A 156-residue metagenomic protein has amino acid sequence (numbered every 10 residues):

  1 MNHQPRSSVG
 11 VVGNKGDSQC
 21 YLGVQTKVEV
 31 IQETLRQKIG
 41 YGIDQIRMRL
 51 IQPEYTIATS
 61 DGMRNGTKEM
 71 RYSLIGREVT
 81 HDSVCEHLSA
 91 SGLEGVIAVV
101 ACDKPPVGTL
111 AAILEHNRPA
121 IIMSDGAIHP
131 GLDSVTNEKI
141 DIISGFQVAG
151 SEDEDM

Functional and structural regions predicted by a protein language model:
M1-T34, I121-I122: N-terminal phosphate-binding or glycine-rich loops at protein starts, especially the Walker A/P-loop of NTPases
H3, G16-K27, K68-V79, L88 (+1 more regions): Catalytic cores of large soluble enzymes that bind and process phosphate-bearing ligands
G10-V12, S18, M63-N65, H87-A90: A short alpha-helix capping/helix-coil boundary motif
V11-G13, I43-Y55, I97-V100, I122-S124: General beta-strand structural signal in soluble alpha/beta enzymes
N14, K27-V28, Q32-T34, I39 (+6 more regions): Generic hydrophobic/packing signal
D17-S18, I57-T59, K104, A127-I128: A short acidic, glycine/proline-enriched capping/turn motif at secondary-structure boundaries, especially helix N-cap
G23-I75: Anionic-ligand anchoring segments at beta-strand to alpha-helix junctions in alpha/beta enzyme folds, i.e., glycine
S73-M156: Active-site cavity-forming subdomains of large catalytic enzyme subunits
